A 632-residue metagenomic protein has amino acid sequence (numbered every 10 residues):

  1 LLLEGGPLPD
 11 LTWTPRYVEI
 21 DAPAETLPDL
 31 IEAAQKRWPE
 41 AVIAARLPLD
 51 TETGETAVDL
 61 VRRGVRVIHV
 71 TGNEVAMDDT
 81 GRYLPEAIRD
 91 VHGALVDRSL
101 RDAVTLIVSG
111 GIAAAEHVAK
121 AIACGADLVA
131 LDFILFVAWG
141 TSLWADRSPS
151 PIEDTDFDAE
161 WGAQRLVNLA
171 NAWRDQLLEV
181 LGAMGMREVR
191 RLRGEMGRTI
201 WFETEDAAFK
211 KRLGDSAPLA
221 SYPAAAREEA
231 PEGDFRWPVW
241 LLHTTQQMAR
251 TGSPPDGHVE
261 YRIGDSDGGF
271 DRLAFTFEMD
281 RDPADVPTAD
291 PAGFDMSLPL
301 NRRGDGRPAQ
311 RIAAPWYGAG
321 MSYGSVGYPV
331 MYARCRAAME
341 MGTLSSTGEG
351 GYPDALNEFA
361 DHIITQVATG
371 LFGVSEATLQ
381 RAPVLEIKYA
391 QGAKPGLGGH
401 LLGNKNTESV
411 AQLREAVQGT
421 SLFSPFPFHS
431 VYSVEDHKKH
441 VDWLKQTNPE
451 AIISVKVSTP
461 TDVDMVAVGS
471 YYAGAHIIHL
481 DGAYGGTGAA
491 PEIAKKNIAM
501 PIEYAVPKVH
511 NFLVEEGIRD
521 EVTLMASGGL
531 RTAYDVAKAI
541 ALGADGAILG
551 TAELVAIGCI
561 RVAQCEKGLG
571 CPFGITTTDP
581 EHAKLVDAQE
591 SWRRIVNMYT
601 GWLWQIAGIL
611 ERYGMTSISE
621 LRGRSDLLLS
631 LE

Functional and structural regions predicted by a protein language model:
L1, G182, R187, R191-S409 (+4 more regions): Conserved, well-structured core domains of diverse proteins
L3-E4, P9, P15-V167, A183 (+3 more regions): Glycine-rich phosphate/ribose-binding loops and adjacent secondary-structure elements that form binding surfaces
D10, Q35, G306-Q310: Short boundary motifs at domain starts and secondary-structure transition points
T12-W13, Q380: Intrinsically disordered, low-complexity partner-recruitment/activation regions of DNA-associated regulators
V58, D154-A183, R187-R190, F202-E203 (+4 more regions): Conserved divalent-metal-coordinating catalytic cores that perform phosphate/pyrophosphate/nucleotidyl transfer
R63, V67, A94, R98 (+18 more regions): Change "in soluble alpha/beta enzymes" to "in soluble alpha/beta proteins
G125, L135-V137, L143-S148, I152 (+7 more regions): Mobile "lid/hinge" segments at catalytic clefts and subdomain interfaces of large enzymes
L413-A416, L422-H429: Glycine-rich phosphate/pyrophosphate-binding loop and adjacent beta-alpha nucleotide/cofactor-binding cores
